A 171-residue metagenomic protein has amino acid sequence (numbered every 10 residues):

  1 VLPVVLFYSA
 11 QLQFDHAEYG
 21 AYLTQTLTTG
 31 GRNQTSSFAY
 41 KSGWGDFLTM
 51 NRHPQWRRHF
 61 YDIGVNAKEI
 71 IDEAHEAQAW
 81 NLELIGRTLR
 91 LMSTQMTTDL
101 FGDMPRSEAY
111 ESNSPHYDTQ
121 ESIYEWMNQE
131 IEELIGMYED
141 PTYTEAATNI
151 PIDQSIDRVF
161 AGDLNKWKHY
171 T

Functional and structural regions predicted by a protein language model:
V1-G31: Acidic, glycine-rich segments characteristic of secretory precursors and extracytoplasmic regions
Q34-T171: Structured, solvent-exposed acidic/aromatic patches
